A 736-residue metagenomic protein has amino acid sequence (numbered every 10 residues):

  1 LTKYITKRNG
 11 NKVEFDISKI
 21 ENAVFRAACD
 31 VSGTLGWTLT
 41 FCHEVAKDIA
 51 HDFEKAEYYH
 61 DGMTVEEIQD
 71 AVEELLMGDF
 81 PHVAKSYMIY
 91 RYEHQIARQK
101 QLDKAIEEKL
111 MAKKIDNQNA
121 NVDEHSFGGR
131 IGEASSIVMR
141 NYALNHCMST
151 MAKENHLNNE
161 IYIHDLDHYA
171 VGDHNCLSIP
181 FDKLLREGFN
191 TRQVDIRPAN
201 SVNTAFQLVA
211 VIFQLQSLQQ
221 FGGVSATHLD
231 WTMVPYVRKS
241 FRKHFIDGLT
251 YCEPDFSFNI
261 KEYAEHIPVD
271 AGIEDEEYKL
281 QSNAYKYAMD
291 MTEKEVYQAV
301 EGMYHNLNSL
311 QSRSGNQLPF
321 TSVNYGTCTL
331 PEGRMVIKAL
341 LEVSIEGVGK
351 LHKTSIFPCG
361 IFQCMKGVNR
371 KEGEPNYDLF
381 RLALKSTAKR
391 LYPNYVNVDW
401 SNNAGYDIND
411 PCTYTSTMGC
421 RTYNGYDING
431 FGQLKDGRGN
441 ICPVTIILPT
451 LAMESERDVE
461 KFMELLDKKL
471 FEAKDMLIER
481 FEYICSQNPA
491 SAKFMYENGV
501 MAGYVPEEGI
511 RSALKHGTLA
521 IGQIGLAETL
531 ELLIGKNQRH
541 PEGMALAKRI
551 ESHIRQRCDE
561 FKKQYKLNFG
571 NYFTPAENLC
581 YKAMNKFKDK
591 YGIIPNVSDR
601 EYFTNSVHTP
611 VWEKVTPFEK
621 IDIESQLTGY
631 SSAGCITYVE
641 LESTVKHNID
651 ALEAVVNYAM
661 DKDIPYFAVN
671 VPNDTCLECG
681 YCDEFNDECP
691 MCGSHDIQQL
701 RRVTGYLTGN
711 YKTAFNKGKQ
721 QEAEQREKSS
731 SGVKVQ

Functional and structural regions predicted by a protein language model:
L1-K113, Q721, Q725-R726: Charged, amphipathic alpha-helical regulatory modules used for macromolecular assembly or allosteric control
K3, I49-K55, T321-S322, E528-G535 (+1 more regions): Short, hydrophobic beta-strand segments
D16, I20, L519-L526, D696: Catalytic-loop motifs flanking and including active-site residues across diverse enzymes
I96-A97, D103-K515, K536, H540-R702 (+1 more regions): Conserved catalytic cores of very large enzyme subunits
K294, Q298, E531-L532, N716-E722: Metallocofactor- and cofactor-centric catalytic cores in central/energy metabolism, strongly enriched
L519-L532, S552, R702: Contiguous, well-ordered alpha-helical segments that form the cores/surfaces of helical PPI scaffolds
D687-Q736: Long insertion/accessory domains within large nucleic-acid-processing enzymes
